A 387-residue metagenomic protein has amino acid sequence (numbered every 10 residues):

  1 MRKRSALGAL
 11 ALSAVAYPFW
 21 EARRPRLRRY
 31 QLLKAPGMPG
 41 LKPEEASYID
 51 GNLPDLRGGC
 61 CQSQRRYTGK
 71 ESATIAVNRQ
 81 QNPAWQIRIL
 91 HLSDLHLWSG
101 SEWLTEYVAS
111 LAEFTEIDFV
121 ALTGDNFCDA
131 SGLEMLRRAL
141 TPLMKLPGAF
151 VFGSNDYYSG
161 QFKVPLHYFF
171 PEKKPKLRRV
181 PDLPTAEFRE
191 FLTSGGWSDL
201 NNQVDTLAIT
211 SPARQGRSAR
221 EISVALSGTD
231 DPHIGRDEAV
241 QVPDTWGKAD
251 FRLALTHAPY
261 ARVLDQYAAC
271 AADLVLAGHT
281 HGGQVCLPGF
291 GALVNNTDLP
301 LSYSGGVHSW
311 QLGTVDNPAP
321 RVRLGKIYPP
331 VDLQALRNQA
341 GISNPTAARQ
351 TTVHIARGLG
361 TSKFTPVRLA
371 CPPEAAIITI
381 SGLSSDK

Functional and structural regions predicted by a protein language model:
K3-A139, S159: N-terminal active-site segment of His-dependent metallophosphoesterases
K34, W98-T210: Core catalytic region of metal-dependent phosphoesterases/phosphodiesterases, especially metallo-beta-lactamase-like
K34-Y48, L53, C60, V77-L90 (+5 more regions): Beta-strand-turn-beta hairpins that frame and shape the catalytic cleft of phosphate-ester-processing enzymes
H91-S93, F119-D125, G148-S154, L200-N202 (+3 more regions): Active-site neighborhood of phospho(di)ester-bond hydrolases with catalytic His/Asp-centered motifs
L97-W103, F127-S131, N155-F162, L200-I209 (+6 more regions): Active-site environment of divalent metal-dependent phosphoester hydrolases
F114-T115, L140-K145, D244-K248, Y267-C270: Short, conserved loop/helix-junction motifs that constitute active-site signature segments in enzyme catalytic cores
K163-W197, Q203, A208-D265, T365-R368: Binuclear metal-dependent hydrolase catalytic cores centered on His/Asp/Glu-rich metal-binding motifs
P259-A376: Conserved beta-sheet core of the metallophosphoesterase superfamily
